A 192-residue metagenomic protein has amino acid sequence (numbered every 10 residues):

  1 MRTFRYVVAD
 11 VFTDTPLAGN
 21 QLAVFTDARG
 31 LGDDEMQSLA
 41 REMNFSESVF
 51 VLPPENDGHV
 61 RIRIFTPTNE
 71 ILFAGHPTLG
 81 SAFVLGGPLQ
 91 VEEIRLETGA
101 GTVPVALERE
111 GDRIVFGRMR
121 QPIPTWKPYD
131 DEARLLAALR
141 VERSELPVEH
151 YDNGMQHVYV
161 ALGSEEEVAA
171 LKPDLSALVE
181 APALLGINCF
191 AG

Functional and structural regions predicted by a protein language model:
M1-F73, L79-G192: Active-site proximal loop and beta-alpha junction motif in alpha/beta enzyme cores
